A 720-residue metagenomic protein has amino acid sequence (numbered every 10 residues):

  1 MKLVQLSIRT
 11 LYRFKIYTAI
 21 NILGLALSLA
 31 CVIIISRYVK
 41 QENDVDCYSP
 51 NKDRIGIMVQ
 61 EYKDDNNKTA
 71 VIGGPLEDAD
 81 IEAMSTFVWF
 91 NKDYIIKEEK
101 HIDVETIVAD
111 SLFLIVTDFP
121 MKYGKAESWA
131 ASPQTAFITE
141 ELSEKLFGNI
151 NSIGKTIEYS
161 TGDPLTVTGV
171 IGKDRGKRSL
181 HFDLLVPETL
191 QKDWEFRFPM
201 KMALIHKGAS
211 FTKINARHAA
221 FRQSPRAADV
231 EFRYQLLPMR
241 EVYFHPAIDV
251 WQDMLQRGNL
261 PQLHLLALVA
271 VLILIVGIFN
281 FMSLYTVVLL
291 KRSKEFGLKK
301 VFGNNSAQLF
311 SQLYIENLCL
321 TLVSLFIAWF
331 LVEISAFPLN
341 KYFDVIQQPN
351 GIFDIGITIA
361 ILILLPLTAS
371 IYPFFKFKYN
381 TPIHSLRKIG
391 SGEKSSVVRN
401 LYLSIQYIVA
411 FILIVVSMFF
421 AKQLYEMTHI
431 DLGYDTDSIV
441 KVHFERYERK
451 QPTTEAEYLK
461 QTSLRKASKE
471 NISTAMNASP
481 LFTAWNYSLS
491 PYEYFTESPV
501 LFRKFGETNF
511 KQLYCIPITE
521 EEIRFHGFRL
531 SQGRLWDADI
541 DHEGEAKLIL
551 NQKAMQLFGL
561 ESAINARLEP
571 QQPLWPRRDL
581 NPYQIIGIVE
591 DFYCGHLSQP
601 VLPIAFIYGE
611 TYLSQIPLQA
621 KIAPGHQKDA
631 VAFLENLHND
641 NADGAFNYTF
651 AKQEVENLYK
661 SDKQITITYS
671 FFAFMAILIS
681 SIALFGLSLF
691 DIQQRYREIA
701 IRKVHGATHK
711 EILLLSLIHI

Functional and structural regions predicted by a protein language model:
M1-V4, R9, R13-F14, S49 (+6 more regions): Membrane-helix entry/capping segments
V4-I20, G24, F279-L320, Y379-I389 (+1 more regions): Intracellular coupling helices
L11, N21, E42, M58 (+27 more regions): Generic structural signal for small/hydrophobic residues in well-ordered secondary structure, especially within
R13-E42, R257-K294, V398-Q423, K663-R697: Hydrophobic alpha-helical transmembrane segments of multi-pass inner-membrane transport and secretion
A30, I34, Q235, N317-P382 (+4 more regions): Small-residue-rich transmembrane alpha-helices
I35-Y94, K100, R197-L204, N215-R217 (+4 more regions): Membrane-proximal extracellular/periplasmic loop immediately following the first transmembrane helix
Y38-K52, G176, H181-E188, I248-M254 (+3 more regions): Short juxtamembrane loops and helix-capping segments at transmembrane helix boundaries of multi-pass membrane proteins
D110-K122, A136-G258, T474-L658: Mid-to-C-terminal secondary-structure elements that act as membrane-proximal/extracytoplasmic interface segments
